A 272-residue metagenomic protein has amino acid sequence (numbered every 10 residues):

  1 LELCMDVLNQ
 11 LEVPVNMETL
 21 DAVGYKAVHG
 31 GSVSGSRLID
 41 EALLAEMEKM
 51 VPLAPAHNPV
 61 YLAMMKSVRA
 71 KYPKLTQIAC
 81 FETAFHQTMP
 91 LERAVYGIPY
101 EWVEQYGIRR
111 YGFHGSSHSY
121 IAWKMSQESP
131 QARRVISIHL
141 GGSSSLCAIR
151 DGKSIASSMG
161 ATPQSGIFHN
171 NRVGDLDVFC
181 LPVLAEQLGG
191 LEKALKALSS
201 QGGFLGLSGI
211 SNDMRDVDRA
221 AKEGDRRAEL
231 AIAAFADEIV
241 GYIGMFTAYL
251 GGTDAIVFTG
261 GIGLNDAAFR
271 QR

Functional and structural regions predicted by a protein language model:
V7-D21, M125-S129, I243-D254: Phosphate/pyrophosphate-binding loops at sites that engage ATP/ADP/AMP, CoA/4′-phosphopantetheine, polyphosphate
L11-H57, T76-I78, A84-V95: Short beta-strand-loop/turn "lid" adjacent to the catalytic site in phosphate-handling enzymes
Y25, A54-I121: Gly/Ser/Thr-rich active-site cleft segment
T88-E186: Glycine-rich phosphate-binding loop of actin/hexokinase-like ATP-binding domains
D177-C180, L184-I210: Oxyanion-binding "anion nests"
K196, G203-L207, M214-L250: Adenine-nucleotide phosphate-binding core of ATP-dependent small-molecule kinases
D254-R272: Glycine-rich phosphate-binding loops at beta-strand->alpha-helix junctions
